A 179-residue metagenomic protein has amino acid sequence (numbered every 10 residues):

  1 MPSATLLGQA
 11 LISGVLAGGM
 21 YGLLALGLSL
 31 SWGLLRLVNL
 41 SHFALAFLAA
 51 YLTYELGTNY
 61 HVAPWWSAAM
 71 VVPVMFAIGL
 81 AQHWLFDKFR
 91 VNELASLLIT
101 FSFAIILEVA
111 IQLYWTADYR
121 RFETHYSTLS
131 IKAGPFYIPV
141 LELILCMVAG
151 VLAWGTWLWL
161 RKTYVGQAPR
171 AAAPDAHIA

Functional and structural regions predicted by a protein language model:
M1-L35, L40-A172: Small-residue-rich transmembrane alpha-helical segments that form helix-helix packing/gating elements in polytopic
I178-A179: Key positions in alpha-helical "signaling/recognition" and NTPase switch elements
